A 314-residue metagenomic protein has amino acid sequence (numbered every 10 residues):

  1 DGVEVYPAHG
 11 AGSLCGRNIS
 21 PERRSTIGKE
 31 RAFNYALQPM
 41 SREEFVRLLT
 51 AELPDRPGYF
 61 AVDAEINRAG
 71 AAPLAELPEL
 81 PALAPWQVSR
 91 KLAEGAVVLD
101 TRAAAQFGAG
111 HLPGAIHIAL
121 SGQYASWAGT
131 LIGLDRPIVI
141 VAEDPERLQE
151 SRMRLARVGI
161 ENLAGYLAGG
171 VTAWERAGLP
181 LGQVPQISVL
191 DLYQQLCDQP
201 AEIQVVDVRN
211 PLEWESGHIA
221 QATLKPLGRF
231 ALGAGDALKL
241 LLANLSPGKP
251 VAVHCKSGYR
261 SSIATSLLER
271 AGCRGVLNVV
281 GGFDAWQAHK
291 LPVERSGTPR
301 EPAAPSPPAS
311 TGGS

Functional and structural regions predicted by a protein language model:
D1-E44, L48: Cap/insert and terminal regions of metallo-dependent hydrolase folds
G2-E4, R23, G95-V97, E202-Q204: A generic secondary-structure signal marking the coil-to-beta-strand transition
A8, L99, V206: Active-site flanking residues adjacent to catalytic metal/cofactor-binding acidic residues
K29-A72, E76-L77, A96, A104-Q204 (+1 more regions): Rhodanese-like catalytic fold shared by cysteine-dependent sulfurtransferases and DSP/PTP-type phosphatases
E76-Q87: A contiguous, basic/glycine-rich beta-loop/short-helix subdomain that forms a polymer-engagement track
Q87-R102: Conserved, hydrophobic alpha-helical core segments of structured domains
